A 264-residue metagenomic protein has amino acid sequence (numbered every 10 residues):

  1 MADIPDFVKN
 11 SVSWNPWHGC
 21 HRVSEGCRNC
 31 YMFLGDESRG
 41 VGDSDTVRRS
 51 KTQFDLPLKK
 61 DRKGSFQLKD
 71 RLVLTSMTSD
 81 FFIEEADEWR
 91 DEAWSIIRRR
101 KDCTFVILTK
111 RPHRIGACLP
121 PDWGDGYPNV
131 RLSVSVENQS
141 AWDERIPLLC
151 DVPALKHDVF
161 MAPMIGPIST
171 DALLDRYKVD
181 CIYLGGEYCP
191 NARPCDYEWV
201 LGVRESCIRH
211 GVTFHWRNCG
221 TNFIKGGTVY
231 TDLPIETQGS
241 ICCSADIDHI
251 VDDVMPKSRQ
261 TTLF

Functional and structural regions predicted by a protein language model:
M1-L72: N-terminal [4Fe-4S]-dependent radical SAM core
N15, G19, G26, Q67 (+3 more regions): Glycine-centered flexibility motif
N15, R48-K51, K59, S169 (+5 more regions): Alpha-helix initiation/capping motif
H21, R28, G42-S44, Y188 (+3 more regions): Compositionally biased, intrinsically disordered low-complexity regions
Y31, R90-E92, T231: General N-terminal targeting signals
Q53-R217, N222-I224: Conserved AdoMet/S-adenosylmethionine-binding subsite of the radical SAM
T221-N222, G227-F264: C-terminal accessory extensions appended to soluble enzyme cores
